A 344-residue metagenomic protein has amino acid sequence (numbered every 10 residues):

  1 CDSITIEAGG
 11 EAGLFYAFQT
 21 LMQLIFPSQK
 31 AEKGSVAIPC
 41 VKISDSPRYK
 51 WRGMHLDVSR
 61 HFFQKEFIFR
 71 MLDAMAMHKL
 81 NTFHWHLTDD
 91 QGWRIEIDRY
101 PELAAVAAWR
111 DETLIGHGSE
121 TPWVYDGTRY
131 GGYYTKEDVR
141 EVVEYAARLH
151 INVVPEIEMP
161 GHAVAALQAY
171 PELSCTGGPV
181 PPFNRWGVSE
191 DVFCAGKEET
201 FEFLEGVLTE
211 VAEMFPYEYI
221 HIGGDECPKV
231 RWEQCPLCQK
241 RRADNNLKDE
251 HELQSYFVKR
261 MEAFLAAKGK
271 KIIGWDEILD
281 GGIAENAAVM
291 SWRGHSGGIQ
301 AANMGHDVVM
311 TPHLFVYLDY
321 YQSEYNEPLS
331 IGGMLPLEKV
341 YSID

Functional and structural regions predicted by a protein language model:
C1-Y219, C235, R260, F264: Feature activates predominantly on carbohydrate-active enzymes
L56-V58, L87-D89, P155-M159, G224-E226 (+3 more regions): A cross-domain feature marking catalytic cores of carbohydrate-active enzymes and several ubiquitous metabolic/repair
F62-Q64, D90-E96, P160-A166, H221 (+4 more regions): Flexible loop/turn segments at secondary-structure boundaries
E141, K197-Y219, E226, K240-D344: Substrate-binding groove of N-acetylhexosamine-processing glycoside hydrolases
W232, P236-K240: Conserved, charged catalytic cores of large soluble enzymes
